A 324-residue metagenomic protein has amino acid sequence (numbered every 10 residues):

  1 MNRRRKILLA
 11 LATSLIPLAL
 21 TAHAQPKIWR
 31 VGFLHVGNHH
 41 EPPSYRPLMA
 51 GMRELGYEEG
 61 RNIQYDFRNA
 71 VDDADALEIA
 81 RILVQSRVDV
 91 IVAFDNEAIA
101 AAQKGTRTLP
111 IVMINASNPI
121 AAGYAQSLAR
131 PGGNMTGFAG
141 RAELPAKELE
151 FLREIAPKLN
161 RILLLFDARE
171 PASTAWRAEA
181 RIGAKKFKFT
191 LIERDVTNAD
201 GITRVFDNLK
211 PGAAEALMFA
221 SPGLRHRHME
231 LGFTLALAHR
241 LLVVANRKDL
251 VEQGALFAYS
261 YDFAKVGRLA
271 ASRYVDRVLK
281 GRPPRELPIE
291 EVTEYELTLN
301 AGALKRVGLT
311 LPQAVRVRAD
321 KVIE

Functional and structural regions predicted by a protein language model:
M1-E324: Short hydrophobic alpha-helices and adjacent helix-cap/hinge residues
